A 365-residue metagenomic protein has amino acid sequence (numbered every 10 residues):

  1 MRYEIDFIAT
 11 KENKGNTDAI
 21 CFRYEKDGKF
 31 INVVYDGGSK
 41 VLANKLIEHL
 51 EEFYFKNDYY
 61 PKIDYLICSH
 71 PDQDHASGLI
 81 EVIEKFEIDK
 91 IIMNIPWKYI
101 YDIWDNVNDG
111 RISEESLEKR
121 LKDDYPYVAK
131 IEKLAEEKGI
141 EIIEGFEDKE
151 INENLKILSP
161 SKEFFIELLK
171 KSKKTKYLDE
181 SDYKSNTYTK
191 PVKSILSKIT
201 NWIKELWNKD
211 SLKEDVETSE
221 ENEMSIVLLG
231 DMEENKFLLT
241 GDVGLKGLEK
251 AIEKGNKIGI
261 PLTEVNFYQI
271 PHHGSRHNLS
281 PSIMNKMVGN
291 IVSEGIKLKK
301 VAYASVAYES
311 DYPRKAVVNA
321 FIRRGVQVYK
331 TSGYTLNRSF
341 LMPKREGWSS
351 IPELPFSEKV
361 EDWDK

Functional and structural regions predicted by a protein language model:
M1-D18, I47, K246, E253-I258 (+4 more regions): C-terminal regulatory/interaction regions
M1-I5, E84-K236, I322-K365: Flexible, acidic/histidine-containing loops and adjacent segments that form or flank the divalent-metal
M1-K56, Y60, E220-K246: Conserved beta-strand hairpin/beta-sheet module of binuclear metal-dependent hydrolase folds, prominently
F22, D36, H70, I91 (+5 more regions): Divalent metal-coordination and catalytic microenvironments
F30-I31, L42-M93, I258-H277: Active-site metal-binding motif and surrounding structural segment of the metallo-beta-lactamase
K40-V41, P71-A76, K98-Y101, K149-E150 (+4 more regions): Active-site environment of divalent metal-dependent phosphoester hydrolases
A76-K85, W104, S280-M284, K315: Metal-dependent catalytic neighborhoods of phosphoester/phosphodiester hydrolases
L228-L279: Long, well-ordered mid-to-C-terminal structural blocks that present hydrophobic/aromatic surfaces
